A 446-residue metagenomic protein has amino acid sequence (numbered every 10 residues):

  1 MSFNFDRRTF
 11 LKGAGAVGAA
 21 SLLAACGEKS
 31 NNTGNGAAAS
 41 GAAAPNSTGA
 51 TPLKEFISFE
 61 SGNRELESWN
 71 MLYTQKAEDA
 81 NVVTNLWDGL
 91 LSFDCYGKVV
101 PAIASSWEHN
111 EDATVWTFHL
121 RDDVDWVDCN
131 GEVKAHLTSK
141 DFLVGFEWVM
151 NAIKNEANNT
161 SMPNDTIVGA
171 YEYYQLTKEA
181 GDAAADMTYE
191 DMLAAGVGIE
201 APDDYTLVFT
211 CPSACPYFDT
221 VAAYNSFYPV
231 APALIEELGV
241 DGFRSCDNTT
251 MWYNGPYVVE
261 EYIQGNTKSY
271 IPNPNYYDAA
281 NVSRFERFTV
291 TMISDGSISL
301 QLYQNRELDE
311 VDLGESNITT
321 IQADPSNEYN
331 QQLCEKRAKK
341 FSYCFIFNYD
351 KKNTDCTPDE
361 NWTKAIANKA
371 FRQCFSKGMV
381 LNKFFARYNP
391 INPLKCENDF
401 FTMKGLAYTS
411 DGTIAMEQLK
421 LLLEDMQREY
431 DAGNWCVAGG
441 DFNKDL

Functional and structural regions predicted by a protein language model:
M1-F5, T9, A16-A25: N-terminal secretory signal peptides
S2-D6, F10, K29, C95 (+3 more regions): Extracytoplasmic/periplasmic ligand-capture domains
G27-A37: Bacterial lipoprotein signal-peptidase II cleavage site
A38-F56: N-terminal low-complexity, Pro/Thr/Ser-rich intrinsically disordered segments that act as propeptides or flexible
F59-E111, W252: N-terminal lobe/hinge region of extracytoplasmic solute-binding protein
G62-R64, S213-C215, D312-T319, I391: Beta->alpha turn/N-cap motifs
Y96-D125, A157-L234: Surface-exposed ligand-recognition segments of extracellular binding domains, strongest in the long/variable loop
G181-G196, P202-Y205, T210-S283, R287-T289 (+1 more regions): Gly/Pro-rich hinge or "lid" segments in bacterial periplasmic/extracellular proteins
